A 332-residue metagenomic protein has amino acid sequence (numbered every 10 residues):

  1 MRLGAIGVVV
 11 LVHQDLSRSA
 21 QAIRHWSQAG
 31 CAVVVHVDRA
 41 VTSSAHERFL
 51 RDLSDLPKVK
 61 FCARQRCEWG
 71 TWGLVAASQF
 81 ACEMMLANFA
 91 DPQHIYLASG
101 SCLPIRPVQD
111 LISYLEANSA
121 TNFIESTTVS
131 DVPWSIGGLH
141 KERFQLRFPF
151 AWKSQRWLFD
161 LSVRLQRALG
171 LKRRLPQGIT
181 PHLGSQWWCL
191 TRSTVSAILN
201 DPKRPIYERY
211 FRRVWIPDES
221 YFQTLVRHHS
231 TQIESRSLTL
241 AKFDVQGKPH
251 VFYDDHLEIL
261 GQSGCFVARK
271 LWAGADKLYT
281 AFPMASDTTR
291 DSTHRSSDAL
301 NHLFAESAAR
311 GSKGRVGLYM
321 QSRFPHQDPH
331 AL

Functional and structural regions predicted by a protein language model:
M1-L332: ER/Golgi luminal nucleotide-sugar-dependent glycosyltransferases, focusing on the catalytic module
